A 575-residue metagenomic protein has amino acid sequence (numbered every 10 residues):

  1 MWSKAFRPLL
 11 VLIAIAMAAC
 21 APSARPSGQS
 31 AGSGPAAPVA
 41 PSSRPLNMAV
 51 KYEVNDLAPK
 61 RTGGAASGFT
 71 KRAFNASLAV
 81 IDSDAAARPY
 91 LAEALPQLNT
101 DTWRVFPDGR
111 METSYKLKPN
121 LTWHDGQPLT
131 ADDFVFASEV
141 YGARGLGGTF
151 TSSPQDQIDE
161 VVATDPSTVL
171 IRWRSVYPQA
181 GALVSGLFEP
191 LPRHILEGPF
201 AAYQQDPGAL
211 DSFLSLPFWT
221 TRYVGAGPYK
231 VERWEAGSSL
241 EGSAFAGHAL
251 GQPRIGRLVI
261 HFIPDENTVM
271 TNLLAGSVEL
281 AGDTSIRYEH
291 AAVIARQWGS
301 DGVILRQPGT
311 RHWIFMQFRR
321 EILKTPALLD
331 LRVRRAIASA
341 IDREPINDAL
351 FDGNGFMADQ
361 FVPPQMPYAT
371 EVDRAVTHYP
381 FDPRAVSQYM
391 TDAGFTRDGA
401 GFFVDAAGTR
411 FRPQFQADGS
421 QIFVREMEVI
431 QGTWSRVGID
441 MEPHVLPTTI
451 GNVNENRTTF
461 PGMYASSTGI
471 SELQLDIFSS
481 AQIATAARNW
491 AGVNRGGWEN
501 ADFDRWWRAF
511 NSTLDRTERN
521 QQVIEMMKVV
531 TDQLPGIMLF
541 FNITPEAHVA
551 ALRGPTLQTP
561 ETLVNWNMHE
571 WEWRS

Functional and structural regions predicted by a protein language model:
M1-L9: Bacterial N-terminal signal peptides that target proteins for export
L9, C20-V39, S83, T100-D101 (+10 more regions): Extracytoplasmic/periplasmic ligand-capture domains
N47-F106, E139, R222-A226, D476-I477: N-terminal lobe/hinge region of extracytoplasmic solute-binding protein
E53-V54, N120-L121, V176-Y177: Acidic glycine-/aspartate-rich tracts in secreted/extracellular proteins
T100-P107, I195-P217: Charged, glycine/proline-rich intrinsically disordered loops and linkers
T151-P207: Surface-exposed binding/hinge segments that line and control ligand-binding clefts or catalytic entry sites
L539: Active-site-proximal polar cores
